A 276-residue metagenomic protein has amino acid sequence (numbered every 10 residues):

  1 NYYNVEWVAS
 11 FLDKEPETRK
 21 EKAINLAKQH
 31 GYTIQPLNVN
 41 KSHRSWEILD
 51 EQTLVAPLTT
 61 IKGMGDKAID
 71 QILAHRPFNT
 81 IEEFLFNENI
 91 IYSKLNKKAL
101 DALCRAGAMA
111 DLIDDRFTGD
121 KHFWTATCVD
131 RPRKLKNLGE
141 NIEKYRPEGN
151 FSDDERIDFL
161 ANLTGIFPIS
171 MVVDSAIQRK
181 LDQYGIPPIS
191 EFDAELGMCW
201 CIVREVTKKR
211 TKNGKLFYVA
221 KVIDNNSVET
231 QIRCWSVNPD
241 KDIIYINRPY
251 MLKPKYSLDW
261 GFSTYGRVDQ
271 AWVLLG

Functional and structural regions predicted by a protein language model:
N1-G276: Noncatalytic, beta-rich nucleic-acid-contacting surfaces in large DNA/RNA-processing enzymes
